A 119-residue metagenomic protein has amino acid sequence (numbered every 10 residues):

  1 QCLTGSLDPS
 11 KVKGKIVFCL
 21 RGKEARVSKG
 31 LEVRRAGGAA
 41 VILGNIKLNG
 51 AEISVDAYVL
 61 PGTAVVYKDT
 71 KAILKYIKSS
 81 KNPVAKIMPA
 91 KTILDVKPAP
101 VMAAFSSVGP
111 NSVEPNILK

Functional and structural regions predicted by a protein language model:
Q1-K119: Loop-rich non-cytosolic ectodomains and luminal regions
